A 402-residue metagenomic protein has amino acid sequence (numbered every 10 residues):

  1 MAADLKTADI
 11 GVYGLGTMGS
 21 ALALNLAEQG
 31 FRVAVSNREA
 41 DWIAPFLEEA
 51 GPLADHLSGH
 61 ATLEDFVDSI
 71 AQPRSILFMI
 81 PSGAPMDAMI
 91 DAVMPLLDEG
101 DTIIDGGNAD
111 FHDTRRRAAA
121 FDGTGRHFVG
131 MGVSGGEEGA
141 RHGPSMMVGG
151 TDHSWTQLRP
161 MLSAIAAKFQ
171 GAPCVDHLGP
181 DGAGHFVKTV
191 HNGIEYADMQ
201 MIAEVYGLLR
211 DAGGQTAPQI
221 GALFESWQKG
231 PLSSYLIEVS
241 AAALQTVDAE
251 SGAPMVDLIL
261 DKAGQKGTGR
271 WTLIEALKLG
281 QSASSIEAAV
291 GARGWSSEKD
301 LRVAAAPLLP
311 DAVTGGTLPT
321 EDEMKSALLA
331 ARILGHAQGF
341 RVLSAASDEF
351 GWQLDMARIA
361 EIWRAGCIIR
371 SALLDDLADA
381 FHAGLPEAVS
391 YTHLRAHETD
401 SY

Functional and structural regions predicted by a protein language model:
A2-D68, R74, G100, E137-A140: NAD(P)+-binding Rossmann beta1-loop-alpha1 motif at the extreme N-terminus of oxidoreductases
G51-D113, D122, A140-G150: Rossmann-like NAD(P)-binding element
M86-M89, D110-G221, K229-P254, L258 (+1 more regions): Rossmann-fold dinucleotide-binding core
D261-T314, L318-L328: A conserved active-site cap/scaffold subdomain adjacent to cofactor or substrate pockets
W352, M356-L373, L377: Small-residue-rich helix-loop
T392-T399: Conserved small/polar residues in nucleotide/adenosyl-binding loops
